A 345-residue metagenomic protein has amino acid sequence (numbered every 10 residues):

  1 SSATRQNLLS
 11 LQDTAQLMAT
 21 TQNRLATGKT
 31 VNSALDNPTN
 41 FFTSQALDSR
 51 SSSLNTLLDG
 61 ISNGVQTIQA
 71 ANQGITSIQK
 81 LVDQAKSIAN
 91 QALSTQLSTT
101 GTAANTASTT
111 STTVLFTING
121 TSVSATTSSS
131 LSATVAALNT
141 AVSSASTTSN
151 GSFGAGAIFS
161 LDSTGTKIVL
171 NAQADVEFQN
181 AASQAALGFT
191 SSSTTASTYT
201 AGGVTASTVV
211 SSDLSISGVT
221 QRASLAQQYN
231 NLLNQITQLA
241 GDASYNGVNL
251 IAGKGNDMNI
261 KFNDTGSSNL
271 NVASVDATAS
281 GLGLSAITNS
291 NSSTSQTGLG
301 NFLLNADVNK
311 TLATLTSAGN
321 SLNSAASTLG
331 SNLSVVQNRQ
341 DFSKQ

Functional and structural regions predicted by a protein language model:
S1-Q345: Primary detection of the long, small/polar-rich alpha-helical "axial" segments characteristic of bacterial flagellar
